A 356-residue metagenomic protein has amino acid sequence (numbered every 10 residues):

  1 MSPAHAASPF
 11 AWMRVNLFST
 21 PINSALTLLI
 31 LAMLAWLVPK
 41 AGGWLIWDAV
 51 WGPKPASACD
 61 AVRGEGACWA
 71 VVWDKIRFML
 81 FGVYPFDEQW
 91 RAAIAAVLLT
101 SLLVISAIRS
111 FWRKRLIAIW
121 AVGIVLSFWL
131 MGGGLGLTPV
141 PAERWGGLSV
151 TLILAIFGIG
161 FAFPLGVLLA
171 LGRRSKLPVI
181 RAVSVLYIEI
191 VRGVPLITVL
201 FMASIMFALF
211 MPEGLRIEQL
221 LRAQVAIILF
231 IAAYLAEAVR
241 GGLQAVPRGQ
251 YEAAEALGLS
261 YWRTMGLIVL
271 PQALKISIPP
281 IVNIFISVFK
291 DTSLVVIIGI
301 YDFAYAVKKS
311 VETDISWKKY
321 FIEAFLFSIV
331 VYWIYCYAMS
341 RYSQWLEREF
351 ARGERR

Functional and structural regions predicted by a protein language model:
M1-R356: Transmembrane alpha-helices and adjacent helix-loop boundaries
